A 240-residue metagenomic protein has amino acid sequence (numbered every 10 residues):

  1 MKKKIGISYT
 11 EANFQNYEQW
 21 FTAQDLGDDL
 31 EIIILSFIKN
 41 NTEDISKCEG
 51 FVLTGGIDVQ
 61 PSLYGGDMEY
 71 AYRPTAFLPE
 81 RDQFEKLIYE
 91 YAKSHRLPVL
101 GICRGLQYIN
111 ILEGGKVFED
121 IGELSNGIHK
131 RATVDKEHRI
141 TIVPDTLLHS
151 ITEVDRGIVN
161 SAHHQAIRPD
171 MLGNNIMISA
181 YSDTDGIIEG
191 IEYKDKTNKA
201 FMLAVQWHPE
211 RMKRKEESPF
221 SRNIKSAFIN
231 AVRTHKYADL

Functional and structural regions predicted by a protein language model:
M1-L100, I111-F118, G122-D155, H164 (+3 more regions): N-terminal beta1-alpha1 cap of cysteine-dependent amidohydrolase-like domains
C103: Conserved G/P- and acidic residue-centered "switch" motifs that form tight phosphate/ATP-binding loops in soluble
Q107: Cytosolic ligand/metal-binding cores
S161: Short basic/aromatic active-site micro-motif
L203-Q206: Active-site-proximal beta-strand elements of phosphoester/diester hydrolases
